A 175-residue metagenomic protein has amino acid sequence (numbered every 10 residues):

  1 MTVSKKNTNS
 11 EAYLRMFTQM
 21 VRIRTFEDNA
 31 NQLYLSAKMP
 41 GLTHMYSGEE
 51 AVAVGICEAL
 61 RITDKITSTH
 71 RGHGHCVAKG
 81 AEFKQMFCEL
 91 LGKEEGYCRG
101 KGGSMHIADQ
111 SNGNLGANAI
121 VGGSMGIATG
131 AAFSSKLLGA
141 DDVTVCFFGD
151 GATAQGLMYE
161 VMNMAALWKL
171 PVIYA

Functional and structural regions predicted by a protein language model:
M1-K5, D28, I62: Short, compositionally biased low-complexity segments
M1-M16: Charged, compositionally biased N-terminal leader segments and the immediate start of the first structured element
V3, T25, Y97-K101: N-proximal short alpha-helices
A12, M20, G41: Conserved acidic
T18-Y34: N-terminal glycine-rich anion-binding loops that anchor highly charged ligand groups
N31, K38-W168: Cofactor-binding active-site loop characterized by glycine-rich and histidine/acidic residues
W168-A175: A short, conserved beta-to-alpha structural element at the edge of catalytic cores that scaffolds binding
